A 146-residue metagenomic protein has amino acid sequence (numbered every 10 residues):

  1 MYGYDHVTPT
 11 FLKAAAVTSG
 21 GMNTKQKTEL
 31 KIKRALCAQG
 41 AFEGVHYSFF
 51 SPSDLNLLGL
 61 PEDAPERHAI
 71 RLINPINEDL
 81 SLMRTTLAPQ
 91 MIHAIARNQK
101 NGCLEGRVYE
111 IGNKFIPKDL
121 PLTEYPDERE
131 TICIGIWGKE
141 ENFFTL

Functional and structural regions predicted by a protein language model:
M1-L146: Extended beta-strand-rich architecture
